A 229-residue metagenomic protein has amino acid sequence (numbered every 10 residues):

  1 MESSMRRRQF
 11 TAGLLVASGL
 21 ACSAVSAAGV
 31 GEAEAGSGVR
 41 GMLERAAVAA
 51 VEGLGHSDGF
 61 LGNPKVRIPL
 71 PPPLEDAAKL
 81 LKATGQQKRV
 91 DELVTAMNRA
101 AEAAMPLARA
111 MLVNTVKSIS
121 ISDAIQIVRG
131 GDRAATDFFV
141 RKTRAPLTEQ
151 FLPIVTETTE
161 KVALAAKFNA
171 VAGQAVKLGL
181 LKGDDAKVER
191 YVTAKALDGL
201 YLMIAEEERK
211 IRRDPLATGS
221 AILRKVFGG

Functional and structural regions predicted by a protein language model:
M1-A17: N-terminal secretory signal peptides and thylakoid transit peptides that target proteins across membranes
S23-A27: Sec/Tat signal peptide C-region and signal peptidase I cleavage site
A28-A96: N-terminal Sec/ER secretory leader and immediately downstream segment of secreted/extracellular precursors
A33-V39, A83, L93-E102, L112 (+3 more regions): Second-shell loop/turn segments in exported
A50, S120, P215: Residue-level signature of catalytic and energy-coupling elements of molecular machines, predominantly ATP/GTP-dependent
R89-T158: Mid-length scaffold segments of soluble, non-membrane domains
I154-K195, G199-L200: An amphipathic alpha-helical core segment
L197-G229: A cross-kingdom marker for long, charged
